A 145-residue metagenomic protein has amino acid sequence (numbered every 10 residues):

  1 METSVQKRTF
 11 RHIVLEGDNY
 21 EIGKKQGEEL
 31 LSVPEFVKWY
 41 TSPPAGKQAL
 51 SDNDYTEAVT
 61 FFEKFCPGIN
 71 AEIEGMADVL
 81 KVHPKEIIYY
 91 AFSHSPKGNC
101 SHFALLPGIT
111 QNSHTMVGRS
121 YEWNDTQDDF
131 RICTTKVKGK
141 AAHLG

Functional and structural regions predicted by a protein language model:
M1-G145: N-terminal mature-domain region immediately after signal-peptide cleavage in secreted/organellar precursors
